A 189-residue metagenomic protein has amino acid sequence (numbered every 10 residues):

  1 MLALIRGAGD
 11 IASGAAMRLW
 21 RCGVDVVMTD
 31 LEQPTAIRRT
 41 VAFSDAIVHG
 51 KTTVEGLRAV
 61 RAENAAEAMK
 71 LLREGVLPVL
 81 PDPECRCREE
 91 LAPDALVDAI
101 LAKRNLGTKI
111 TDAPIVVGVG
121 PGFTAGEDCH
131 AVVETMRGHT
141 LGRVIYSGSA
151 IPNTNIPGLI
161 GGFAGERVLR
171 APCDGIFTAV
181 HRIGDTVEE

Functional and structural regions predicted by a protein language model:
M1-E189: Well-ordered secondary-structure scaffolds
